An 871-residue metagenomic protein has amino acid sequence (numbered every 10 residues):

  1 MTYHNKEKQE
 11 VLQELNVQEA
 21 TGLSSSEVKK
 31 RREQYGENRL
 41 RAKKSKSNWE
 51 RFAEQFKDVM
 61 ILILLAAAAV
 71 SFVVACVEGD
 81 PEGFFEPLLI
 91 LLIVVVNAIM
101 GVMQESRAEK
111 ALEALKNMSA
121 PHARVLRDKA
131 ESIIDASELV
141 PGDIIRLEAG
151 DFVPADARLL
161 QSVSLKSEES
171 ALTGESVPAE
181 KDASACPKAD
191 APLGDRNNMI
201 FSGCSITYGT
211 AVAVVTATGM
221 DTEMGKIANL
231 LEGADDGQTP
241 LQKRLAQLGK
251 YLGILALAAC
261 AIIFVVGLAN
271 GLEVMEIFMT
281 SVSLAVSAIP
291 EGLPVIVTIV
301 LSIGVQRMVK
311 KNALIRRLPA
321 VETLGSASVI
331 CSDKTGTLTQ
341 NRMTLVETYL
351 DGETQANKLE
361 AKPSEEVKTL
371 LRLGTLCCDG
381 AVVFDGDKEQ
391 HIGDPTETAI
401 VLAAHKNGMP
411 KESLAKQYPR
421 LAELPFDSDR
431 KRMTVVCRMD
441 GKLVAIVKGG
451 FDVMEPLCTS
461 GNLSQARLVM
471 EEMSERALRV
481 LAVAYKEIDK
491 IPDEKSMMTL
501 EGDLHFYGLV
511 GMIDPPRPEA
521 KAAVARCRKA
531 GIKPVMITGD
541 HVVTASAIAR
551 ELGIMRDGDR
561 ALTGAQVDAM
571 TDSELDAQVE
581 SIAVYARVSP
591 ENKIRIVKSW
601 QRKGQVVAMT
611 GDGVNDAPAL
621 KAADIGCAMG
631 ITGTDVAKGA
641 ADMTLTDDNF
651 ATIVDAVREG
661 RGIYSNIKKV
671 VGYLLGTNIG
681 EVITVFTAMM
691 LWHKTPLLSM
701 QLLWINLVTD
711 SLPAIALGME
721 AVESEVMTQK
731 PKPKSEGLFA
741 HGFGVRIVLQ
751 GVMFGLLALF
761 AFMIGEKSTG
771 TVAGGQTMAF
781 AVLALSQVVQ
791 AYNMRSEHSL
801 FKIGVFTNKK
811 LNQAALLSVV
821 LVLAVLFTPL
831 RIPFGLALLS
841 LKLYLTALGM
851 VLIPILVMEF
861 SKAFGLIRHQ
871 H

Functional and structural regions predicted by a protein language model:
M1-T728, L738-F739, V752, F780 (+1 more regions): Conserved cytosolic headpiece of P-type ATPases
V77, R746-A761: Alpha-helical transmembrane segments of multi-pass integral membrane proteins
G604, V657, R661, L756-S768 (+1 more regions): Alpha-helix capping/termination and helix-coil
M689-M700, F762-G775: Helix-coil boundary and interhelical linker segments in multi-pass alpha-helical membrane proteins
T709, F754, T777-A791: Generic alpha-helical transmembrane segments
P733-V752, V772-T777: Membrane-water interface at loop-to-transmembrane-helix junctions
